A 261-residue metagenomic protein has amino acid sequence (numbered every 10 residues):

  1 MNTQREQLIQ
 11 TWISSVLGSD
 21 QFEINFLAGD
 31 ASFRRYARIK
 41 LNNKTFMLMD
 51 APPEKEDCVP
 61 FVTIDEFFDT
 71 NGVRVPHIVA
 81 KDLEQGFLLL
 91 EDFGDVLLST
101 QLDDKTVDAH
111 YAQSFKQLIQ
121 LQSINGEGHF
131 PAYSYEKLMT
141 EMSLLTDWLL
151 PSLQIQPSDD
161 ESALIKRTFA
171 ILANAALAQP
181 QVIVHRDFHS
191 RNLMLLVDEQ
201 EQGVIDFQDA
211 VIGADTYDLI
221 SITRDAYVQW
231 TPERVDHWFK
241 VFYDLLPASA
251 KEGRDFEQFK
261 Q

Functional and structural regions predicted by a protein language model:
M1-F22: Juxta-kinase regulatory segment immediately upstream of eukaryotic protein kinase catalytic domains
I9, S15-V16, G126-P131, E136-K137 (+3 more regions): An alpha-helical support segment within catalytic cores of ATP-dependent transferases
N25-D30: Protein kinase glycine-rich loop
S32, A37-T140, L144, P151 (+2 more regions): ATP-binding pocket architecture of kinase catalytic cores
F33-K40, L121, A170-Y217, A226-W230: Active-site acidic catalytic loop and adjacent metal/ATP-binding pocket of ATP-dependent phosphoryl transfer enzymes
M47, R74, L88, V182 (+2 more regions): Protein kinase-like catalytic core scaffold
S143-S152, T216-K251: Active-site activation/catalytic loop segments of kinase-like enzymes and analogous catalytic loops in related
